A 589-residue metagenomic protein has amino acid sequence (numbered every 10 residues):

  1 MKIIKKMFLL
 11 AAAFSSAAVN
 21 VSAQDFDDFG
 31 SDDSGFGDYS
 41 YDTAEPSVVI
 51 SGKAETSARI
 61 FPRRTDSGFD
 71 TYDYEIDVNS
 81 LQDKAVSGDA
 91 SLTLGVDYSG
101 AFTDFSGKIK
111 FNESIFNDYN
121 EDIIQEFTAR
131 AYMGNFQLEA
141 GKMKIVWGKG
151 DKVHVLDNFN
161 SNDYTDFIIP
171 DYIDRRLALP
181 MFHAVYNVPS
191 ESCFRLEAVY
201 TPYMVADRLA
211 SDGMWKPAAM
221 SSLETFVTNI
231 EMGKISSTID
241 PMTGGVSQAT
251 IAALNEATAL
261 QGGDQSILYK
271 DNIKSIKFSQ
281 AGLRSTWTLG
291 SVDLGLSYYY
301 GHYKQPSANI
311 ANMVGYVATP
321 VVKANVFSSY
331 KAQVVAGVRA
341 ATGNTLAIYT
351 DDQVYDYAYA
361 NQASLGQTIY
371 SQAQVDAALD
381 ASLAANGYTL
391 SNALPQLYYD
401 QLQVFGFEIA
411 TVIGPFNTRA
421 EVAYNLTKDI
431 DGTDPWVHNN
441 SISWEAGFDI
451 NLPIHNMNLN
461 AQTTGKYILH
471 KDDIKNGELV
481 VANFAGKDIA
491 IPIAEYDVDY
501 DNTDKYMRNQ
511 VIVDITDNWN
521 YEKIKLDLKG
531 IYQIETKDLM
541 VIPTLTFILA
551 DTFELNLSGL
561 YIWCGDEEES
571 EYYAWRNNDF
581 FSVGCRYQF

Functional and structural regions predicted by a protein language model:
V21-D77, D171, S190: N-terminal periplasmic/intermembrane-space "pro-region" immediately following the signal or transit peptide
T56-P62, G100-F102, I109-I115, M133 (+11 more regions): Transmembrane beta-strands of outer-membrane beta-barrel pores
V78-V86, F116-E121, Y172-D174, N272-K277 (+5 more regions): Replace "Gram-negative outer membrane beta-barrel proteins" with "bacterial and organellar outer membrane beta-barrel
L92-Y98, E126-A131, F182-Y186, L283-W287 (+6 more regions): Residues on the lipid-exposed face of transmembrane beta-strands in outer-membrane beta-barrel proteins
G95-F226, G290, Y561-D566: Outer membrane beta-barrel
A101-S106, N135-L138, E191-L196, V292-L294 (+4 more regions): Repeated loop/turn-to-beta-strand initiation elements of outer-membrane beta-barrel proteins
Y164, C193, R576-F589: Outer-membrane beta-barrel "beta-signal"
F416-D429, W436-I531: Detector for outer-membrane/organellar transmembrane beta-barrel domains, recognizing the amphipathic beta-strand
